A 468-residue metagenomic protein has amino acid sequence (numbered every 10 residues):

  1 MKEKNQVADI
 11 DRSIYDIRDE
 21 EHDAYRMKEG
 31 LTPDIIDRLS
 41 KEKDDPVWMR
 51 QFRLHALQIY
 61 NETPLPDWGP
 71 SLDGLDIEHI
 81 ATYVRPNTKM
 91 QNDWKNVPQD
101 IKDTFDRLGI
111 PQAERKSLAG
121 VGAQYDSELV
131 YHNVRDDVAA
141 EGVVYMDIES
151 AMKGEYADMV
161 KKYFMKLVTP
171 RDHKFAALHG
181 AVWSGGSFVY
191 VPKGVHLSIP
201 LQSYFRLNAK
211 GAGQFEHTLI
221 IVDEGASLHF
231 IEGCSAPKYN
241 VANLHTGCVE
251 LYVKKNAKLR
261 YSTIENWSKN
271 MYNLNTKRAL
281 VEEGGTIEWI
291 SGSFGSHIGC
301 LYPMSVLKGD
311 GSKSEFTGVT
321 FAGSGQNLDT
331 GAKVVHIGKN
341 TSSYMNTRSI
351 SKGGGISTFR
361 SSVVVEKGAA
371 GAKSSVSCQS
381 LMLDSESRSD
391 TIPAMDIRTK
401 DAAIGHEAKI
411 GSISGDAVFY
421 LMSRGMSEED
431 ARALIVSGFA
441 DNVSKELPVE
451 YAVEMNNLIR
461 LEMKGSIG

Functional and structural regions predicted by a protein language model:
K2-Q6, I10, Y25-D172, A176-A177 (+1 more regions): N-terminal amphipathic, basic helical "cap/leader" segment at the start of enzyme domains
I14-Y15, K339: Extended intrinsically disordered or low-complexity segments
I17-H22, K43: Non-catalytic terminal regions with compositionally biased, polar/charged low complexity
R18, P33-D37, D396-I397: Short acidic (Asp/Glu) and glycine-rich catalytic loops that position anionic groups and cofactors
Y131-N133, D137, E141-M426, A440-G468: Conserved beta-strand/loop scaffold segments within soluble protein domains that form the structured core and edges
